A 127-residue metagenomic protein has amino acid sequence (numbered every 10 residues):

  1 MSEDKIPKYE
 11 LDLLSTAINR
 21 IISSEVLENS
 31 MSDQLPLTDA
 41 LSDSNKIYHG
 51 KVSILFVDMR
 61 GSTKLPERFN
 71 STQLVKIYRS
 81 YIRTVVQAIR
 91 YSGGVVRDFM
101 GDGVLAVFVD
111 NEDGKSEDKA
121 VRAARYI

Functional and structural regions predicted by a protein language model:
M1-R83, Q87-S92: Juxtacatalytic helix/coil linker segments that couple regulatory or sensory modules to the catalytic cores
N70, F99, V104-I127: Short helix/loop segment flanking the catalytic signature motif in cyclic-nucleotide metabolism enzymes
S92-M100: Short beta-strand elements
